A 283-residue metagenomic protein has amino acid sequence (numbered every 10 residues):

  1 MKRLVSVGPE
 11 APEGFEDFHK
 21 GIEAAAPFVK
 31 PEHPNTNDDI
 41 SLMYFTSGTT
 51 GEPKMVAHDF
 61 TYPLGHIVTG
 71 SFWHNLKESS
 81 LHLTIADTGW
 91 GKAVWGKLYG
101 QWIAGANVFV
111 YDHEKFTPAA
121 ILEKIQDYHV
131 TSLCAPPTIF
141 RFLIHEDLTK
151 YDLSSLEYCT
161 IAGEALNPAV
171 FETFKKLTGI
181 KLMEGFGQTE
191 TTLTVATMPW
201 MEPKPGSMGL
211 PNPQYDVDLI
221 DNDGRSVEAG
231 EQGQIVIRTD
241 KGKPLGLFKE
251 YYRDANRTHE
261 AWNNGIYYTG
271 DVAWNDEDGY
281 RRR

Functional and structural regions predicted by a protein language model:
S6-E16, E23-F45, E52, N75-L81: Conserved pre-ATP/AMP-binding loop-to-beta segment of ANL
H19-K20, I103, V130-C134, I144-K204 (+1 more regions): Gly/Ser/Thr-rich phosphate-binding loop
I40, T46-T49, H82, I125 (+5 more regions): Conserved S/T- and glycine-rich ATP-binding loop of Class I adenylate-forming
S41-G65: Conserved AMP-binding A3 loop
K54-A57, T84, N107-E114, M183 (+1 more regions): Short beta-strand->loop structural element characteristic of the AMP-binding/adenylate-forming
L64-L81, T88-T131, E146: Conserved AMP-binding/adenylation subdomain of ANL enzymes
D87, G163, G187, G209 (+1 more regions): Active-site glycine-centered loops adjacent to acidic/histidine catalytic or metal-binding residues that shape
E228, V236-R283: Conserved ATP-binding/catalytic segment of the ANL
